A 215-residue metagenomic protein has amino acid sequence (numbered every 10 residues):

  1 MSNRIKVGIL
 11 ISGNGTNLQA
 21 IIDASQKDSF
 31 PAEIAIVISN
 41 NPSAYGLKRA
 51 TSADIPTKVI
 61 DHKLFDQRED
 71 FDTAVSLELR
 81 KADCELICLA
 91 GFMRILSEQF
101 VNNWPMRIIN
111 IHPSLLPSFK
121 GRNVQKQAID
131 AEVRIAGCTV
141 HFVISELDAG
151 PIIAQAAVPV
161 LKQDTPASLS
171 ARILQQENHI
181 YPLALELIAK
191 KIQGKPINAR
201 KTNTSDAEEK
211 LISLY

Functional and structural regions predicted by a protein language model:
M1-K6, S29, V59, Q175-Y215: An anion-binding loop in the catalytic cleft
S2-Y45: N-terminal Rossmann-like dinucleotide-binding module
A24, A90-A199: Donor/substrate-binding cores of folate-linked one-carbon enzymes
A32-A74: Short, surface-exposed acidic-centric catalytic microdomains
A35, E85, M106: Conserved acidic residues
S39-N40, L64, R68-E69, A82-E98: N-terminal glycine-rich "phosphate-gripper" loop used for MgATP/nucleotide binding and carboxylate activation
P56, E85, R134: Residue-level detector of anion-binding/catalytic polar loops
